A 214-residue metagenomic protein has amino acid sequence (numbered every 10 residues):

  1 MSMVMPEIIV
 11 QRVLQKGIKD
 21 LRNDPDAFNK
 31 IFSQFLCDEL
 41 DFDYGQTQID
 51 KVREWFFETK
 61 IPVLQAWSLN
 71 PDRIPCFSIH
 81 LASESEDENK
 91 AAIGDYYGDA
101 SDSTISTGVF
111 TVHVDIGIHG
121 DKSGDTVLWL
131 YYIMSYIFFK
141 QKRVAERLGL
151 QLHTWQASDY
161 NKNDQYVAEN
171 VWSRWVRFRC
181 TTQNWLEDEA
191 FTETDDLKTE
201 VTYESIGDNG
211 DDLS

Functional and structural regions predicted by a protein language model:
M1-Y96, T202-S214: Small/polar-rich, solvent-exposed N-terminal microdomains that initiate assembly or binding
V63-L64, D99-A100, S158-D164: Short structured motifs
I93-D102, G117, Y132: A contiguous catalytic/ligand-binding core that recognizes phosphate-bearing ligands
S101-G108, V167-E169: Short, solvent-exposed beta-strand/turn "edge" segments of beta-rich domains on protein surfaces
F110-I118, V176: Short, hydrophobic beta-strand segments
I116-V127: A generic structural motif
D125-F191: Acidic-leaning, charged glycine-interspersed low-complexity segments
R179-S214: Mixed-charge, glycine-accented linear interaction segment located at domain edges/termini
